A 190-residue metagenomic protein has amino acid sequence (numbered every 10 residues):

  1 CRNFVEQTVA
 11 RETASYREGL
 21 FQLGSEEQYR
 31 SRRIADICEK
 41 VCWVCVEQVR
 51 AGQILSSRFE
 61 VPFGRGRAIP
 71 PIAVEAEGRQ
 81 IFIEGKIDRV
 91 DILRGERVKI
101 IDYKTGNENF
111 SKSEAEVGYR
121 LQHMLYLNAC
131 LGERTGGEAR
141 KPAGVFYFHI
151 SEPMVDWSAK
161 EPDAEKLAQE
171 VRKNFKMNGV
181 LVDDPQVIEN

Functional and structural regions predicted by a protein language model:
C1-N190: Structural signature of nuclease core domains in nucleic-acid processing machines
